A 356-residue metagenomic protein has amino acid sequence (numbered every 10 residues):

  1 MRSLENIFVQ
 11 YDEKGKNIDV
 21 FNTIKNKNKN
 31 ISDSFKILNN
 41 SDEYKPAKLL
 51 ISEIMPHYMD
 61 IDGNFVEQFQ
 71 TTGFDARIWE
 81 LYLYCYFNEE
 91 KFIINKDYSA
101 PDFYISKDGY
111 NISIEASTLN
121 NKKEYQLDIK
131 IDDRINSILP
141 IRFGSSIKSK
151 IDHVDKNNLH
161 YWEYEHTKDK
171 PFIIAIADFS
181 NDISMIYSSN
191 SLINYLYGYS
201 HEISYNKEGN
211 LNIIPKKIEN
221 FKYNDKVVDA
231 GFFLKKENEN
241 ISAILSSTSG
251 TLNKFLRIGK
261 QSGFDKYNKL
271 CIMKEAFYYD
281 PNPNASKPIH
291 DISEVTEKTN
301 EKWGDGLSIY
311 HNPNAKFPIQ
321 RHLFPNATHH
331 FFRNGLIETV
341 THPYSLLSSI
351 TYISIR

Functional and structural regions predicted by a protein language model:
I7-F74: Interdomain/boundary linker segments immediately adjacent to catalytic/signaling cores
F69-R77, Y164-D169: Short, charged/polar micro-motifs that form catalytic or ligand-binding hotspots
T72, N111-E115, I173: Short hydrophobic-acidic sequence motifs that mark active-site Asp/Glu residues
A76-Y84: TRNA-binding/sensing appendages of the translation machinery
Y84-S106: A short acidic/basic microdomain associated with nuclease active sites
F87, F103-I105, I112-N120: Conserved catalytic cores of phosphodiester-cleaving nucleases, focusing on short active-site segments
N120-D291, V295-G304: Metal-dependent nuclease catalytic core centered on acidic motifs
G263-R356: Charge-dense, extended regions
